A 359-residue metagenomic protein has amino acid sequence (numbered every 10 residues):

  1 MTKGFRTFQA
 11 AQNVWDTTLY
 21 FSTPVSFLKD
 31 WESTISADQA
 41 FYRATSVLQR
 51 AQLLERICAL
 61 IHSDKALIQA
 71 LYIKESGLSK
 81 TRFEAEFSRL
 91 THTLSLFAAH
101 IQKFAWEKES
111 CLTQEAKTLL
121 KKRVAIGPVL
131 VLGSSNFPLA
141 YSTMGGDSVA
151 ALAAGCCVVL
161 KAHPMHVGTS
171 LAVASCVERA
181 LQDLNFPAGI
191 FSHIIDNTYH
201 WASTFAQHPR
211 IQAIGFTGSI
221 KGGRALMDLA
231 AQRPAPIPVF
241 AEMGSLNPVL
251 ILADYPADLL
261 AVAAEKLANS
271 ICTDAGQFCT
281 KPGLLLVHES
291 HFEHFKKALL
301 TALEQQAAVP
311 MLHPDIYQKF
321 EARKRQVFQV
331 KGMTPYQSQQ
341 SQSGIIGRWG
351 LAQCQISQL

Functional and structural regions predicted by a protein language model:
M1-T118, Q305: N-terminal Rossmann-like NAD(P)+-binding subdomain of aldehyde/semialdehyde dehydrogenases
K3-F5, G127, G347-W349: Change "...and in nucleic-acid phosphodiester-cleaving endonucleases..." to "...and in nucleic-acid processing enzymes
W15-S22, D38-R43, V131, L250-I251 (+2 more regions): Short, well-ordered beta-strand elements within core beta-sheets of diverse protein domains
S26-F27, D64, I68, L90 (+4 more regions): Short phosphate-engaging motifs
Y42, L60, E75, N136-F137 (+6 more regions): Glycine-/small-residue-rich active-site loops that bind phosphorylated ligands and cofactors
V47-R50, K161, L284: Short, cationic motifs built from Arg/Lys/His that form the positively charged side of catalytic pockets
W106-V262: Rossmann-like NAD(P) dinucleotide-binding subdomain of oxidoreductase/dehydrogenase enzymes
C176-A180, G222-Q358: ALDH superfamily catalytic-core signature
